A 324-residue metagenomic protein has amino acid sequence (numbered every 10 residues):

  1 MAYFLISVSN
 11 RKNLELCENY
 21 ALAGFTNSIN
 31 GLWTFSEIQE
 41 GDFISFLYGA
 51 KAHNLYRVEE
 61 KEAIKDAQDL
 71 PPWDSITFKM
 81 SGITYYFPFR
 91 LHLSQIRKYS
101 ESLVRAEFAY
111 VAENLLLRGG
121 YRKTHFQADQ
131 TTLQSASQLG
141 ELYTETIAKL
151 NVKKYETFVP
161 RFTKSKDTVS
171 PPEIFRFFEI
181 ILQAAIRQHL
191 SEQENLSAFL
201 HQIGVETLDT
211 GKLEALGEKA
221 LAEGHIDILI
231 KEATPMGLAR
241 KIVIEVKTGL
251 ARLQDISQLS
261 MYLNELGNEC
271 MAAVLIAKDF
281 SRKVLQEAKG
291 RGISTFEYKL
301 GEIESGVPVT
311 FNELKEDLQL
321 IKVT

Functional and structural regions predicted by a protein language model:
A2-Y20, Q39, S94-Y99, A112-T324: Charged, terminal alpha-helix-loop-beta segments that serve as non-catalytic nucleic-acid engagement and/or assembly
I6, L55-R57: GIY-YIG nuclease signature motif recognition
G24-T34: Short alpha-helix capping/helix-loop boundary micro-motifs
T34-L47: Short coil-to-beta transition motif at edge beta-strands of beta-rich domains
L47-H53: Short, charged beta-turn/beta-strand-edge "cap" motif at the junction between a beta-strand and an adjacent loop
H53-L55, K65, K283-V284: Short catalytic/ligand-binding loop motif for oxyanion handling, primarily in non-cytosolic enzymes, centered on
N54, F89, R240-I242: Core residues of folded domains in eukaryotic genome-function proteins
R57-T131: Aromatic- and Lys/Arg-enriched surface recognition patch
